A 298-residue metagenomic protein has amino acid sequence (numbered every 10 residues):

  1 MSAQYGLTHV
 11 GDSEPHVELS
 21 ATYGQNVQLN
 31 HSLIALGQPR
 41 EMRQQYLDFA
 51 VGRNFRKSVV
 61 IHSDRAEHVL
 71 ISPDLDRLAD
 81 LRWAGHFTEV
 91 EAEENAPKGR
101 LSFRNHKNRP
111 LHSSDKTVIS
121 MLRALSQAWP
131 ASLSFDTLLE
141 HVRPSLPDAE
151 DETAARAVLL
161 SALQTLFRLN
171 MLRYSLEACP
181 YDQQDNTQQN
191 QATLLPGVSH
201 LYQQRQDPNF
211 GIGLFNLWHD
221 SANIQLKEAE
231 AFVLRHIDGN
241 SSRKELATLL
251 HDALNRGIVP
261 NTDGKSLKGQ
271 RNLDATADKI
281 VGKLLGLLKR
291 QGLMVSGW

Functional and structural regions predicted by a protein language model:
M1-H9: Short alpha-helix
D12-V17: Acidic carboxylate-rich catalytic motifs and surrounding loops in phosphoryl-/glycosyl-chemistry enzymes
S20-L36, R40-P73, G99-W298: Long, charge-rich, low-complexity alpha-helical segments
S63-E91: Flexible, glycine-/basic-rich loop-and-beta segments that form/coincide with the SAM-dependent methyltransferase
E94-A96: Long, low-hydrophobicity ectodomains and other hydrophilic envelope-associated domains
